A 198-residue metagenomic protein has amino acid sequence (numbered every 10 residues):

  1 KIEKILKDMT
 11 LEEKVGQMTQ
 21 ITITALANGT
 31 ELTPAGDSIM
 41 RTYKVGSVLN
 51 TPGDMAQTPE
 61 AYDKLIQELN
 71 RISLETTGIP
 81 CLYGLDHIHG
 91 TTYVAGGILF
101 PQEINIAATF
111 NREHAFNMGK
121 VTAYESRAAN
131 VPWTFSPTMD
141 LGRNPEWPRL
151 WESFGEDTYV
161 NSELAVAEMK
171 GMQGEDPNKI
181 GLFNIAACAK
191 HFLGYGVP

Functional and structural regions predicted by a protein language model:
K1-P198: Glycoside hydrolase catalytic-domain context in secreted enzymes
